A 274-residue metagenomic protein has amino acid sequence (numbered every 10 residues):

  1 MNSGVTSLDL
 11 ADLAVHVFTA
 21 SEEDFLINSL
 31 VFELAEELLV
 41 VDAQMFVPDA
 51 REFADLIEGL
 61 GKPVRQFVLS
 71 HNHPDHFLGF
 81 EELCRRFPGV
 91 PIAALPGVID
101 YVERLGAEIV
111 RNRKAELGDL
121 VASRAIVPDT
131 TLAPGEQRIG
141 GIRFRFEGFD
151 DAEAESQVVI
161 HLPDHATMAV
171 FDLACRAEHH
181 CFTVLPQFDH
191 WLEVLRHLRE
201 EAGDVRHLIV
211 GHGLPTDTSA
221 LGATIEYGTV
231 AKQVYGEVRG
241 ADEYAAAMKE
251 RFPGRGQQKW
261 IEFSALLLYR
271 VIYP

Functional and structural regions predicted by a protein language model:
N2-V17, A133-P134, G140-F144: Short Gly/Thr-rich strand-loop-strand
V5-G59, V158-D172: Conserved beta-strand hairpin/beta-sheet module of binuclear metal-dependent hydrolase folds, prominently
A20-E22, I126-P128, G148-D151: Short Gly/Pro-enriched turn/cap motifs at secondary-structure boundaries
L39-D42, Q66-S70, R145-F146: Short catalytic-loop micro-motif centered on adjacent basic/acidic residues
M45-F46, D150-E226, V230: Metallo-beta-lactamase
D55-E136, G236: Active-site HxH/HxHxD metal-binding segment of metal-dependent hydrolases
E201-V205, L214-P274: Accessory terminal helices/loops
